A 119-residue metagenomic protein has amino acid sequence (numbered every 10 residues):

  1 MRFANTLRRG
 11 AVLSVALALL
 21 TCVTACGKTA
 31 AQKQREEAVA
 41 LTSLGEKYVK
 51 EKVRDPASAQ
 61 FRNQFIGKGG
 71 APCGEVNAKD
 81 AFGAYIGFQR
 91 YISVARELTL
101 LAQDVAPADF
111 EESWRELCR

Functional and structural regions predicted by a protein language model:
M1-T24: Sec-dependent bacterial lipoprotein signal peptides
C26-R119: Cystatin/cathelin-like cysteine-protease inhibitor module
